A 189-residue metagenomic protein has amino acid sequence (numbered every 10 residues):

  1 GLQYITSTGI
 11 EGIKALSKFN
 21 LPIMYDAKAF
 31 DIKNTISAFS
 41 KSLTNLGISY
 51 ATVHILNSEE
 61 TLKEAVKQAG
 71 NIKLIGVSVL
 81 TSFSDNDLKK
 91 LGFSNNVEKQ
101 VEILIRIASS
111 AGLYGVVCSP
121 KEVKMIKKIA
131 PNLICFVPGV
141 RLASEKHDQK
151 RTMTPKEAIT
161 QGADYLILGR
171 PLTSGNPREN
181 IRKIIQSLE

Functional and structural regions predicted by a protein language model:
G1-I5, V53-H54, G115-V116, H147 (+1 more regions): Glycine- and other small-residue-rich loops at beta-strand/loop junctions that grip anionic moieties
G1-Q3, D26, H54, I75-S78 (+2 more regions): A cross-family glycoside hydrolase active-site/sugar-binding cleft signature
G1-Y50: Metabolite-binding pocket within alpha/beta catalytic cores that recognizes anionic/polar moieties
Q3-T6, C118-L166: A C-terminal functional module that forms or caps the active site or interfaces directly with catalytic machinery
I10-Y25, A65-V77, K124-A143, D148 (+1 more regions): Alpha-helix-loop-beta-strand connector modules within alpha/beta enzyme cores
K28, A51, A108, I126 (+3 more regions): Conserved, mostly hydrophobic/aromatic
D31-G115, S119-K124, P131-L133, L142-E145: Conserved anion-binding
L46-S58, R151-N180: Glycine-rich phosphate-binding active-site loops on the catalytic face of alpha/beta enzymes
